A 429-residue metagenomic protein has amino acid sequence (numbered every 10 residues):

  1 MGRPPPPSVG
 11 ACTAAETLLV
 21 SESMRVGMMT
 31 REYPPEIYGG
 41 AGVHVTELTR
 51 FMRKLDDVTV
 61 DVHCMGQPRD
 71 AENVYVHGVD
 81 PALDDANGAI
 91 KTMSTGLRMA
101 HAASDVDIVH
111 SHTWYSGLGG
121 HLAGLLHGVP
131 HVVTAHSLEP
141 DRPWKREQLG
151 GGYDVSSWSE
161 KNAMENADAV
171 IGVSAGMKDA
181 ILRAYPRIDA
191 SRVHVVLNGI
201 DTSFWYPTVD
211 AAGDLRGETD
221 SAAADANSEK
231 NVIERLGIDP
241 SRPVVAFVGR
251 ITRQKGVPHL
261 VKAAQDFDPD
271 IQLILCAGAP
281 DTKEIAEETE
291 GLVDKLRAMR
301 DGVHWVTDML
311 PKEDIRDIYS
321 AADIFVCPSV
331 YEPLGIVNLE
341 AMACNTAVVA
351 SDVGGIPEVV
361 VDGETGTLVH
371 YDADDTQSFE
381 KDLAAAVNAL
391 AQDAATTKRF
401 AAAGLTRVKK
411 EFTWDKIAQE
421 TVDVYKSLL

Functional and structural regions predicted by a protein language model:
M1-R69, Q265: N-terminal subdomain of nucleotide-sugar transferases
P130, P140-N162, D179: Nucleotide-sugar donor phosphate/pyrophosphate-binding loop at the beta->alpha transition of glycosyltransferases
G176, G199: Carbohydrate-associated surface elements
A286-M309, E313: Nucleotide-activated donor-binding/catalytic signature segment of Leloir-type glycosyltransferases, i.e., the conserved
D317-A322: Short alpha-helical donor nucleotide-sugar binding micro-motif in glycosyltransferases
V330: Aromatic "clamp/platform" in nucleotide-sugar-dependent glycosyltransferases that forms part of the donor/acceptor
A347-A350, V360: Short hydrophobic beta-strand element within catalytic cores of glycosyltransferases and related nucleotide-activated
P357-N388, A395-T396: Change "using UDP/GDP/dTDP sugars" to "using nucleotide sugars
